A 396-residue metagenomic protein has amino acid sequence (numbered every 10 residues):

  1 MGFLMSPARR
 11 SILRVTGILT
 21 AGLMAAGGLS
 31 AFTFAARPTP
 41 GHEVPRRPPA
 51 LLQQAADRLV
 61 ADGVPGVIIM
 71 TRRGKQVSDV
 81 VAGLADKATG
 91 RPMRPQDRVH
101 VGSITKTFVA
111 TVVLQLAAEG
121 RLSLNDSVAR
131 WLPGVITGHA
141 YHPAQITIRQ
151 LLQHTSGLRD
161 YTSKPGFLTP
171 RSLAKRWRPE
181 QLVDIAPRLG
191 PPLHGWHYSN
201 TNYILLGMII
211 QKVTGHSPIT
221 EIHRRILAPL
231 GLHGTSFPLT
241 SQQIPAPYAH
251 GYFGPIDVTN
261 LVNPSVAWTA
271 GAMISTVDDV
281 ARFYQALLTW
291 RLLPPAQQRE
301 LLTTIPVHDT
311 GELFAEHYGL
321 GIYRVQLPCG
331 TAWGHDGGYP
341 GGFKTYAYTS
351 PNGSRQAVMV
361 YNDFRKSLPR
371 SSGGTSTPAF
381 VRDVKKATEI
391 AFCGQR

Functional and structural regions predicted by a protein language model:
M1-G22: N-terminal export and membrane-targeting signals
G2-P7, G27-V81, H216, L261-R396: Catalytic loop of the DD-peptidase/beta-lactamase superfamily, centered on the K-T-G motif and neighboring
P48, L52, V101, T105 (+4 more regions): Hydrophobic (often cysteine-bearing) scaffold residues that line and stabilize catalytic clefts of nucleotide/cofactor
A56, K75, K106-V109, V113 (+7 more regions): Residue-level preference for non-acidic, small/hydrophobic
P65, T89-Q150, G190-S199, W268: Short active-site loop at a secondary-structure junction that contains or immediately precedes the catalytic residue(s)
T71-K87, R91-P92, H100: N-terminal carbohydrate-binding/catalytic regions of secreted carbohydrate-active enzymes
R73, L84, S103-T105, N202 (+1 more regions): A mature extracytoplasmic/lumenal domain signature
D86, H139-D336: Short, surface-exposed loop or secondary-structure junction motifs that flank catalytic or metal-binding residues
